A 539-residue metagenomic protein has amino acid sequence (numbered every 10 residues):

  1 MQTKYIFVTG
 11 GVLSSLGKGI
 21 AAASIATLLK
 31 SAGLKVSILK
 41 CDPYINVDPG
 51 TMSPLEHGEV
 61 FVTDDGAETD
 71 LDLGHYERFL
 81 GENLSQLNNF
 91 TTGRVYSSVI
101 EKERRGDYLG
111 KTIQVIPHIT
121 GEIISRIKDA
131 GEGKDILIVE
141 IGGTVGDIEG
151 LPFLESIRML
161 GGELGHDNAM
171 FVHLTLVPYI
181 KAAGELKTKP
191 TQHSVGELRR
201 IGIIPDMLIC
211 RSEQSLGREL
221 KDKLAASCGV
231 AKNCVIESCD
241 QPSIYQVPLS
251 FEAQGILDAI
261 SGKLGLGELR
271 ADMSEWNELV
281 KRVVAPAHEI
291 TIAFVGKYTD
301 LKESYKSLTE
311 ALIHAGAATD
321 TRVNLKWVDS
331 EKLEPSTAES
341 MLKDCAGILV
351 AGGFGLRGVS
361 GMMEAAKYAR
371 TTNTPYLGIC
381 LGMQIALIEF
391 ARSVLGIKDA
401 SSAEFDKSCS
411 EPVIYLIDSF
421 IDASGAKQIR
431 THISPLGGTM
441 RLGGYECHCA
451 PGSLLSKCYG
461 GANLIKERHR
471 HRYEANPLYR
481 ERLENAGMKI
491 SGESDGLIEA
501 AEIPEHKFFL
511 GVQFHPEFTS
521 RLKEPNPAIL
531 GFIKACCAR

Functional and structural regions predicted by a protein language model:
M1-N324, E331-G347, F354-G355, G361-Y368 (+5 more regions): Flexible phosphate-sensing "switch/lid" loops adjacent to ATP/NTP-binding sites across phosphate-transfer
G10, K40, S212, C239 (+12 more regions): Active-site proximal loops enriched in glycine and acidic residues that flank catalytic Cys/His/Asp and coordinate
L13-G19, A23-T27, S31, M341-E446 (+4 more regions): Cysteine-nucleophile active-site neighborhood
N46-V47, L216, S243, A386-L387 (+3 more regions): Short secondary-structure boundary/hinge segments and terminal tails
T63-D72, K232-D240, S401-Y415, I498-E499 (+1 more regions): Short, basic, helix/turn surface patches
R282-P286, A338-S340, F405, L436-T439 (+2 more regions): Replace "in large, NTP-powered and nucleic-acid-processing enzymes" with "in large, NTP-powered factors and other
G438, L442-R539: C-terminal and late-domain segments of enzyme folds
